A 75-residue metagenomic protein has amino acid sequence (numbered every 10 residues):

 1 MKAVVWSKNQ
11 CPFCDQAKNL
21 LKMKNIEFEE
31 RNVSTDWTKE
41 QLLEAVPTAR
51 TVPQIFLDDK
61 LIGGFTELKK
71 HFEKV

Functional and structural regions predicted by a protein language model:
M1-I26: Local sequence-structure signature of Cys/Sec-based thiol-disulfide redox active-site neighborhoods
K8, V33, D59: Conserved residues at beta->alpha junctions
P12, W37, G63: Short alpha-helical
D15, E40, K70: Alpha-helical elements of the RecA-like P-loop NTPase motor core of helicases
E29: Conserved beta-strand positions in the Rossmann-like core of class I SAM-dependent methyltransferases
N32-T48, K74: Thioredoxin-like thiol-disulfide oxidoreductase module
V46-I55, F65-T66: Structural micro-motif
L57-V75: Non-catalytic, surface beta->alpha helical segment in thiol-disulfide oxidoreductase systems
